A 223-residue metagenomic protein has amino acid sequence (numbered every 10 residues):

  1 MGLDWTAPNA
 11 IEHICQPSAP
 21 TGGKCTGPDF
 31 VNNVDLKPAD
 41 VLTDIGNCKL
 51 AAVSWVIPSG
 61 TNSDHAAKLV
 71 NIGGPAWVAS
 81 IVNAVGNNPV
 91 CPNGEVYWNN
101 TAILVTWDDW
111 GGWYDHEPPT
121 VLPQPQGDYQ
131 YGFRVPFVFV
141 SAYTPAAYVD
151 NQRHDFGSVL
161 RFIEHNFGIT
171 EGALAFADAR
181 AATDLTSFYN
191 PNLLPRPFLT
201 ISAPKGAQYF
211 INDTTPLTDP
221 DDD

Functional and structural regions predicted by a protein language model:
M1-D223: N-terminal pro-sequences and low-complexity stem/linker regions of secreted or lumenal proteins
